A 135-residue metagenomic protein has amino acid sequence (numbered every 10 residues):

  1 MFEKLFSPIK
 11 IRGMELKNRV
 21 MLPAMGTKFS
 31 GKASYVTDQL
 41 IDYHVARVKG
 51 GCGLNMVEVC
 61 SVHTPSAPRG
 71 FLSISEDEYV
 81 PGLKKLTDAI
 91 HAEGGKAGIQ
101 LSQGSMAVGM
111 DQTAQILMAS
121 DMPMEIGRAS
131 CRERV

Functional and structural regions predicted by a protein language model:
M1-A24, I90: N-terminal amphipathic alpha-helix/helix-capping segment at the start of soluble metabolic enzymes
V20-P23, N55-V57, A97-L101: Hydrophobic faces of well-ordered beta-strands that scaffold small-molecule active sites in alpha/beta enzyme cores
L22, R47, G51, I90 (+1 more regions): Conserved, mostly hydrophobic/aromatic
M25-Q39, R69-E76, M110, I126-R132: Active-site mouth loops of central-metabolism enzymes
I41-H63: Catalytic domains of carbohydrate-active enzymes, especially glycoside hydrolases
M56-V80, L101-A114: Glycine-rich, proline-tolerant flexible connector loops at the mouths of alpha/beta enzymes
L72-G98: Alpha-helix-loop-beta-strand connector modules within alpha/beta enzyme cores
K96, S102-R132: Non-globular sequence segments
